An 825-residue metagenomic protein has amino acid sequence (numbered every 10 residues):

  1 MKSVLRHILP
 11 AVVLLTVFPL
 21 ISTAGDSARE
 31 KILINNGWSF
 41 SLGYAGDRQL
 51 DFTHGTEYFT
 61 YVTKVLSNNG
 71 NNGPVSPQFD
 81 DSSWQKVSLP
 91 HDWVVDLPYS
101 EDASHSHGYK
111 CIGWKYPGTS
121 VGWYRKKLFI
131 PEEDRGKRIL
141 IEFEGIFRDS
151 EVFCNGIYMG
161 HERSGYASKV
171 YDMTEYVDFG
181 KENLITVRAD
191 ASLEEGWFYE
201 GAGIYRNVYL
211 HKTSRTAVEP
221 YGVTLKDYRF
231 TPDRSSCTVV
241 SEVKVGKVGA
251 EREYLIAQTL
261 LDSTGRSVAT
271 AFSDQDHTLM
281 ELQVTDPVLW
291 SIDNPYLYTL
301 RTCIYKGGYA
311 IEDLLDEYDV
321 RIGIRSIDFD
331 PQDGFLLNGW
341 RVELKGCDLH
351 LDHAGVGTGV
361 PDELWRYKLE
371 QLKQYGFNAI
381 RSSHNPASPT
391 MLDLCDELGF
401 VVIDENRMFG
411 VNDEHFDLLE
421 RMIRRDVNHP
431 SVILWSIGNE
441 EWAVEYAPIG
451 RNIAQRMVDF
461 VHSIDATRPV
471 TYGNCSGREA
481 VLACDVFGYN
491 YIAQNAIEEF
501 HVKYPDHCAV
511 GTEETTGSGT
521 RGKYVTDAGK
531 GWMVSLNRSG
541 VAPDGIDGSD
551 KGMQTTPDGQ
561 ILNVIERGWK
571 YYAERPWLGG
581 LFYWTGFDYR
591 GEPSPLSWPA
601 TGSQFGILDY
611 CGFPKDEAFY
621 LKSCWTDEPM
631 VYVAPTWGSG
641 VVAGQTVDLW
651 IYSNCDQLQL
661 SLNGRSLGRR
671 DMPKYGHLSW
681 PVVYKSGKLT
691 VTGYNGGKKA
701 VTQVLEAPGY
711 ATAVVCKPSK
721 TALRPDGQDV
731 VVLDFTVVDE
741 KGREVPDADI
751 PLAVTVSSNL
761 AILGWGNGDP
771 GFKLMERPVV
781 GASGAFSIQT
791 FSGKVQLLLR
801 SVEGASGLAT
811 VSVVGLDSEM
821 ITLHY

Functional and structural regions predicted by a protein language model:
G25-E142, E195, G201-I204, F587 (+1 more regions): Extended carbohydrate-recognition surfaces in non-catalytic/accessory domains of CAZymes and lectin-like proteins
E30, G46, L50-G73, I157 (+6 more regions): Extended substrate-binding grooves/exosites of carbohydrate-active enzymes
G43-A45, G70, W93-S100, W114-Y221 (+7 more regions): Accessory beta-strand-rich segments of carbohydrate-active enzymes
F79, R252-A257, D293-Y298, N654-D656 (+4 more regions): Short flexible loop/turn segments that cap and initiate beta-strands
M173-E175, M280-W290, S679-Y684, G781-E803: Short, hydrophobic beta-strand segments
D178-G180, E242-D330, H677-G687, N695 (+1 more regions): Extended acidic/polar, glycine-enriched regions that form or flank non-catalytic beta-rich accessory modules
V239-K244, C303-I304, V647-S653, T692 (+4 more regions): Beta-strand-rich structural segments
F329, T626-D648, E706-V732, T736-V745 (+1 more regions): Short S/T/G/P-enriched beta-strand
